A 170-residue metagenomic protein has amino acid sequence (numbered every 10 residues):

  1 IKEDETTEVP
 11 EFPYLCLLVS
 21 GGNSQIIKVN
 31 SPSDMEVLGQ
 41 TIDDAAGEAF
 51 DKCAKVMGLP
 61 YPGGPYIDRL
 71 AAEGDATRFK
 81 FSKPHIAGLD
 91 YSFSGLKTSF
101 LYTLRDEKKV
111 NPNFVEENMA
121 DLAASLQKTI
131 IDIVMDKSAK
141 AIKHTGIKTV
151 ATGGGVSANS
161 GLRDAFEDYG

Functional and structural regions predicted by a protein language model:
I1-E3, C53, S138: Buried hydrophobic packing segments
I1-Y14: Conserved phosphate-binding catalytic cores of ATP/NTP-utilizing and phosphoryl-transfer enzymes
T7, Q25-K28: A charged, well-structured terminal subsegment
L15-S20, I27-K28, G153: Short beta-strand segments
S20, V29-E73, T98, Y102-D106: Glycine-rich phosphate-binding loop plus the immediately following alpha-helix
S20-G22, V150-N159: Glycine-rich beta-strand-to-loop/alpha-helix junction loops that act as flexible
N30-E36, V115-E117, G170: Glycine/charged-rich beta-loop-alpha catalytic/anionic-binding loops adjacent to active sites
R69-V150, S160-D168: A contiguous, well-structured pocket-lining segment that forms one wall/lid of small-molecule binding clefts in soluble
